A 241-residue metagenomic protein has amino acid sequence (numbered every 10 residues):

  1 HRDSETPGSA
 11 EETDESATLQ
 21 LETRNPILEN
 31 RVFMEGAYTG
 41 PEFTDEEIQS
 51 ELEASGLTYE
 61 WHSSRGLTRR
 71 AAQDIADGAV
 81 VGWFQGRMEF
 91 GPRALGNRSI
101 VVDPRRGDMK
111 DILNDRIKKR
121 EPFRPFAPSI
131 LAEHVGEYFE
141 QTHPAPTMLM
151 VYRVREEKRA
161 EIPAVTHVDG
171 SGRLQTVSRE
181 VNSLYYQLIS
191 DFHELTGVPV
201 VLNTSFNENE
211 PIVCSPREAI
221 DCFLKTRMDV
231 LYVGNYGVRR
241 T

Functional and structural regions predicted by a protein language model:
H1-D3, E11-D14, T18, E22-T241: Flexible beta->alpha loop and helix N-cap segments adjacent to enzyme active/binding sites
